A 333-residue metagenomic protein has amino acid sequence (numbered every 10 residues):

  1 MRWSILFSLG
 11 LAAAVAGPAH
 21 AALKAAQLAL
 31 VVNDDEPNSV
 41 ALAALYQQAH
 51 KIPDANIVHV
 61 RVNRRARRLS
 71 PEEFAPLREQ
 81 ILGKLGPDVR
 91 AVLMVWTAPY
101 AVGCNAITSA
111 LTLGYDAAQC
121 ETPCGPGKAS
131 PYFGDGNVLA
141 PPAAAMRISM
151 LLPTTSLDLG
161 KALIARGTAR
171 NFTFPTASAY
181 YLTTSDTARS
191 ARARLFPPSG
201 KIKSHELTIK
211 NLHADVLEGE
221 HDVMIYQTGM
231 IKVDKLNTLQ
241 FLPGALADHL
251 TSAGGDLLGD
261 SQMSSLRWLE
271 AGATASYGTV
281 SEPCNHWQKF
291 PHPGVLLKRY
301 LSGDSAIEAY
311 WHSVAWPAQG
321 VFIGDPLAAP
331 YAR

Functional and structural regions predicted by a protein language model:
S4-A14: Bacterial N-terminal signal peptides
A16-P18: N-terminal signal peptide c-region/cleavage motif recognized by signal peptidases
A22-R333: Cysteine-dependent hydrolase recognition
